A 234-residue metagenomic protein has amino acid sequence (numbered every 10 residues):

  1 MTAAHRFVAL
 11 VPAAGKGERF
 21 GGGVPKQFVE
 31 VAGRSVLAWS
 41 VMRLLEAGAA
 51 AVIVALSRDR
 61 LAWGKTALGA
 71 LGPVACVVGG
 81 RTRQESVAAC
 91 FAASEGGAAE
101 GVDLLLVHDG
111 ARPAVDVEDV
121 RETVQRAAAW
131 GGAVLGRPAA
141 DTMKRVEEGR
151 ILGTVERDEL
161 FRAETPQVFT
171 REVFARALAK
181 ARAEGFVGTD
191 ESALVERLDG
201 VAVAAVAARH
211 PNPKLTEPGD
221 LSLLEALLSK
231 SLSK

Functional and structural regions predicted by a protein language model:
T2-H5, R81, R162-K234: Conserved alpha/beta core of the MobA/IspD/sugar-nucleotide pyrophosphorylase nucleotidyltransferase superfamily
T2-L61, P73-V74: N-terminal glycine-rich phosphate-binding loop and ensuing alpha1 helix
V11, L37, C90, H108-D109 (+3 more regions): Residue-level signal for inorganic ion chemistry
A50, E100-D103, V201: Short acidic/polar active-site loop segments enriched in Thr and Asp
L61-A67: Acidic helix N-cap motif at the loop->helix transition within catalytic regions of sugar-transfer enzymes
A70-R83: Conserved donor nucleotide-binding strand/loop of the catalytic core
R81-R150, E164-T165: Conserved beta-loop-beta/alpha segment of the NTase-like Rossmann-fold superfamily that binds/positions NTPs
L152-R162: A short, charged helix-loop
